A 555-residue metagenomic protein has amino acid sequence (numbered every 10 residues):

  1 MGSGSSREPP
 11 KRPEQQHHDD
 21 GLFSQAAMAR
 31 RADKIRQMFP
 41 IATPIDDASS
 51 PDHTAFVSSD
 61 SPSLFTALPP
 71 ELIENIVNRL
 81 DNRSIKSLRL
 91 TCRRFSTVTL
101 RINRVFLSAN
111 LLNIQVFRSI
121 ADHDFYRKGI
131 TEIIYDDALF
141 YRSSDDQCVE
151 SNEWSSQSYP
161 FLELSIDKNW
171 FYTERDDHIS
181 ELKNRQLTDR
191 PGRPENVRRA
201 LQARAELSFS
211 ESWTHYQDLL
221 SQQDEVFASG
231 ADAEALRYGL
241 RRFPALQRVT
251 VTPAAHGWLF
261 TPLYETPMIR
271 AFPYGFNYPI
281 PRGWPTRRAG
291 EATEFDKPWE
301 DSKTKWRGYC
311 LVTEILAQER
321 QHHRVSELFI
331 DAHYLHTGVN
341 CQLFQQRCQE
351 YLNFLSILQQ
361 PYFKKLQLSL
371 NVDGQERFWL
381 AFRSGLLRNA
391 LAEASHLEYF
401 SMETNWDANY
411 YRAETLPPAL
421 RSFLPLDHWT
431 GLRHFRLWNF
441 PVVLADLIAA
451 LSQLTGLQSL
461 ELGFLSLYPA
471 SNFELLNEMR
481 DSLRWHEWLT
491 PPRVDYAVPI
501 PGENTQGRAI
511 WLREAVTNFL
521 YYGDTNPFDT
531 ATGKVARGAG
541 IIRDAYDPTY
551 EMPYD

Functional and structural regions predicted by a protein language model:
M1-A67, Q115, S119, P553-D555: CRL adaptor-proximal regions
P70-E74, N82-N103: Short helix-loop-helix/strand-helix junction enriched in hydrophobic and basic residues
L100-N103, F125-I130, R242-L246, Q318-E327 (+5 more regions): Leucine-rich repeat
S108-I120, F140-A235, H256-L311, L335-L352 (+5 more regions): Leucine-rich repeat
I133, G239: Conserved, mostly hydrophobic/aromatic
V249-H256: Hydrophobic, mid-to-C-terminal alpha-helical segments
A539-D555: Long C-terminal extensions of eukaryotic subunits of large macromolecular complexes
